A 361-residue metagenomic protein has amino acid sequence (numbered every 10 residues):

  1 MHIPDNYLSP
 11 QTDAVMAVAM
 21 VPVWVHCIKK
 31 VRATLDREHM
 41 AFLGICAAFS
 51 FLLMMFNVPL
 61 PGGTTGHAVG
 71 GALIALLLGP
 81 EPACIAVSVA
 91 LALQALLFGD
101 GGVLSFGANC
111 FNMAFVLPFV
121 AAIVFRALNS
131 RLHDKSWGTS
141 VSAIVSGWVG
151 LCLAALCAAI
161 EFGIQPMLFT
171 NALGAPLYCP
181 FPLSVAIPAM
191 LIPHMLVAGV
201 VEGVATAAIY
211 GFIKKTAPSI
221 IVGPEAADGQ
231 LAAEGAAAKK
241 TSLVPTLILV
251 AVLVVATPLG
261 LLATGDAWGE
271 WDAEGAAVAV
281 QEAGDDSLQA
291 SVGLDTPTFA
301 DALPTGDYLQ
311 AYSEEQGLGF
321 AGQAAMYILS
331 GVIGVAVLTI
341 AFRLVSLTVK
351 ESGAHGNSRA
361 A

Functional and structural regions predicted by a protein language model:
M1, P297-R343: Individual transmembrane alpha-helix segments
H2-I74: Hydrophobic transmembrane alpha-helices
M16-K29, F49-M54, F119-A122, G147-F162 (+3 more regions): Hydrophobic core segments of alpha-helical transmembrane domains in multi-pass membrane transport and ion-translocation
M54-A121: Alpha-helical membrane segments and adjacent membrane-interface helices in multi-pass membrane proteins
A114-A158: Short helix-perturbing small/polar motifs within transmembrane alpha-helices
V141, V145, A189-P193, A227-V250: Membrane-water interface at loop-to-transmembrane-helix junctions
E225, L338-A361: Juxtamembrane interface at the cytosolic side of transmembrane helices
V252-D307: Aromatic-rich transmembrane-lumenal/periplasmic boundary elements in polytopic membrane proteins
